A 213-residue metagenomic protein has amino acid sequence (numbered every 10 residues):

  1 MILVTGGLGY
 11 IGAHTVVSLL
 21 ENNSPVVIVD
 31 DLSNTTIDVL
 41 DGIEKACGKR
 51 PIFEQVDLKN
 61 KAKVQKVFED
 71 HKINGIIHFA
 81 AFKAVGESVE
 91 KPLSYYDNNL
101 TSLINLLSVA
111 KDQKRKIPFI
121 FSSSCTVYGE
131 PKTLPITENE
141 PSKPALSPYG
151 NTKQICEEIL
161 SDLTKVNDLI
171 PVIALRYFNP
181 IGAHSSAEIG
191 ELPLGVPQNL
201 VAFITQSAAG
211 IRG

Functional and structural regions predicted by a protein language model:
M1-G75, V196: N-terminal Rossmann/SDR dinucleotide-binding element
V26, F119, V172-A174: Hydrophobic/aromatic residues located in beta-strands of well-ordered beta-sheets within soluble catalytic
G75-I77, I120: N-terminal Rossmann-like NAD(P) cofactor-binding module of classical short-chain dehydrogenase/reductase
A80-K83, S123-S124: Conserved NAD(P)H cofactor-binding loop of Rossmann-fold oxidoreductase domains
A84-S88: Serine-hydrolase catalytic-loop signature spanning alpha/beta hydrolases and amidase-signature enzymes
E90-L93, D97-S108, D112, V127-N179 (+1 more regions): Catalytic helix-loop patch of NAD(P)-dependent Rossmann-fold dehydrogenases
Q113-P118: A short helix->loop->beta-strand "cap" motif at the edges of active sites that frequently abuts
P180-H184, A202-G213: Alpha-helical substrate-binding/gating segment
